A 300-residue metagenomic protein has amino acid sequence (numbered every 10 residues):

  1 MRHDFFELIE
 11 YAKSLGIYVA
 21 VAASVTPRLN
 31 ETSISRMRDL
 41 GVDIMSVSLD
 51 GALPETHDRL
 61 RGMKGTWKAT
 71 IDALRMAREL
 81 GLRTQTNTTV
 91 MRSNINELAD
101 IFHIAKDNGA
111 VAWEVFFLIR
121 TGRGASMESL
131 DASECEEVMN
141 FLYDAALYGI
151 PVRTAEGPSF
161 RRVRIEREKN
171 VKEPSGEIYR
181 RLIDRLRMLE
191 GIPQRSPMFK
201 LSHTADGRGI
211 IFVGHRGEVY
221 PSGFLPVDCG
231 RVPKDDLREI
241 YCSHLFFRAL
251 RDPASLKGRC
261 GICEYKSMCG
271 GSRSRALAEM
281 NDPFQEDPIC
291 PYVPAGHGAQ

Functional and structural regions predicted by a protein language model:
M1-D131: Radical SAM/AdoMet-radical enzyme domain recognition
M63-W67, S129-E136, G230-K234, F284: Short, conserved loop/turn and helix-capping segments at secondary-structure boundaries that abut family-defining
D107, V213-G214: Short, acidic, Ser/Thr-enriched surface-loop or helix-capping motifs
E134-R195, E218-G270, R275: C-terminal accessory region of radical SAM enzymes
T204-R208: Short, small/polar residue-rich loop motifs at catalytic or cofactor-binding pockets
R251-D252, E286-Q300: Short Fe-S-cluster ligation motifs
S272-F284, Q300: Short cysteine/histidine-rich zinc-coordinating motifs and their immediately flanking basic loops
